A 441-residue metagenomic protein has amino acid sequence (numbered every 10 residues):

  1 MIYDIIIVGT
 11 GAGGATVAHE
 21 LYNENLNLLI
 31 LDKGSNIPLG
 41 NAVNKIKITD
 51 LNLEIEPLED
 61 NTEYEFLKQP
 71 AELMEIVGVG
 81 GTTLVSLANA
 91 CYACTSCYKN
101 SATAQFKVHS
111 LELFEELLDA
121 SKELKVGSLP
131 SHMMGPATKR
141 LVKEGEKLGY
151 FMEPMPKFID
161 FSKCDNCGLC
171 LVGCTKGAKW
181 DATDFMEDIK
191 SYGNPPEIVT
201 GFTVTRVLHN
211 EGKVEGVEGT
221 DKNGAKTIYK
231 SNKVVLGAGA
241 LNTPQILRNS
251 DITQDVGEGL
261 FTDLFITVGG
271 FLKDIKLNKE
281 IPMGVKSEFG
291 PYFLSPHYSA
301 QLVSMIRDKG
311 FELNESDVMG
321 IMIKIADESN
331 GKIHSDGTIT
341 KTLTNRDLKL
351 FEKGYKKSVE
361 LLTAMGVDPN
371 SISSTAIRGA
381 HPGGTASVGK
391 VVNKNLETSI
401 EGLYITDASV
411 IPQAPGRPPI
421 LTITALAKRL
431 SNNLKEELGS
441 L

Functional and structural regions predicted by a protein language model:
M1-K99, G219, Q254-F271: N-terminal glycine-rich phosphate/pyrophosphate-binding loop and immediately adjacent elements
E20-N23, G34-L39, N44, S191 (+4 more regions): Glycine-rich loop(s) and the adjacent beta-strand/alpha-helix scaffold that form part
D60-T62, L67-K68, L73, T82 (+6 more regions): FAD cofactor-binding and catalytic pocket of flavoenzymes
T83-C164: Rossmann-like flavin
S96, E123-S128, M152-Y192, G337-L343: Helix-loop-beta segment of a Rossmann-like dinucleotide-binding subdomain
D165-N232: Helical element adjacent to the flavin cofactor pocket in flavoenzyme catalytic cores
N166, C170, V199, T205-N210 (+2 more regions): A glycine-rich dinucleotide-binding beta-alpha-beta segment and adjacent secondary-structure elements that constitute
L421-E437: An active-site-proximal "capping" alpha-helix that borders the catalytic cofactor pocket
